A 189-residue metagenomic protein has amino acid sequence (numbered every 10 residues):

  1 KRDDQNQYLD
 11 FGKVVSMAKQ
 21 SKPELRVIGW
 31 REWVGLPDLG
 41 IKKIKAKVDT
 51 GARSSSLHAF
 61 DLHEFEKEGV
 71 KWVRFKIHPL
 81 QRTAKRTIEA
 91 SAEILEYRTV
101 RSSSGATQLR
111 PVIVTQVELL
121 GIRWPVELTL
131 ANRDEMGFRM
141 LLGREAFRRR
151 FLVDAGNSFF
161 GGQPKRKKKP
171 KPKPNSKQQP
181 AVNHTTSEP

Functional and structural regions predicted by a protein language model:
K1-S16: Short, Lys/Arg-enriched N-terminal segments with co-localized hydrophobic residues within the first ~10-30 amino acids
V14-P189: Pepsin/retropepsin-fold aspartyl endopeptidases
